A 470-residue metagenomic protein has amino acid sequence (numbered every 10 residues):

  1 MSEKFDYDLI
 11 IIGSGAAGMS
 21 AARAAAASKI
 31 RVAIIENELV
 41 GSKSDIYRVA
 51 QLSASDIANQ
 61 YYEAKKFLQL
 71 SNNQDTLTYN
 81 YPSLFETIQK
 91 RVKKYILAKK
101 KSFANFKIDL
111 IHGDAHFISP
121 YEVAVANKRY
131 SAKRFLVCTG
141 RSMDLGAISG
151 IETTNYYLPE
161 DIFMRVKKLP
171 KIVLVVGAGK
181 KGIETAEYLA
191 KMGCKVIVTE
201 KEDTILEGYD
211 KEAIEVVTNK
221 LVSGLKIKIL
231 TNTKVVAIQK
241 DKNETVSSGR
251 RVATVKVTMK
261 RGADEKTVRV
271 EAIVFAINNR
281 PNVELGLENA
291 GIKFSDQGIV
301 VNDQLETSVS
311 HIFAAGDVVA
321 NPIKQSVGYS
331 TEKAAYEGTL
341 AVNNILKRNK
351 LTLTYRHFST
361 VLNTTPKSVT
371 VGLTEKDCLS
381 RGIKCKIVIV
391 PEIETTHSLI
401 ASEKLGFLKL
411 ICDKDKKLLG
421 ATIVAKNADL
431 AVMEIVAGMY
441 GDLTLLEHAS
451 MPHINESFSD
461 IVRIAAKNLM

Functional and structural regions predicted by a protein language model:
S2-Y7, R23-L169, E202-L206, K211-A213 (+4 more regions): Glycine-rich flavin
E3-A17, L169-G179: Beta1/beta-strand and adjacent pyrophosphate-binding region of the FAD-binding site in flavoprotein oxidoreductases
I10-I12, A115, Y130-G140, V175-V176 (+2 more regions): Short hydrophobic core segments
I10-N59, N363-T374, L379-M470: Flexible, glycine-rich terminal cap/loop adjacent to redox cofactors in electron-transfer oxidoreductases
G15, E36, G140-R141, R261 (+3 more regions): Short glycine-/small-residue-rich Rossmann-like dinucleotide-binding loops
T139-K195, T199-K201, I229, E288-A290 (+2 more regions): Glycine-rich dinucleotide-binding loop and its adjacent helix/turn
T154-P170, T267-N344: FAD-site-proximal beta/loop scaffold in flavoenzymes
A213, A315-D377, N455-M470: A conserved FAD-binding loop/helix module that cradles the flavin
